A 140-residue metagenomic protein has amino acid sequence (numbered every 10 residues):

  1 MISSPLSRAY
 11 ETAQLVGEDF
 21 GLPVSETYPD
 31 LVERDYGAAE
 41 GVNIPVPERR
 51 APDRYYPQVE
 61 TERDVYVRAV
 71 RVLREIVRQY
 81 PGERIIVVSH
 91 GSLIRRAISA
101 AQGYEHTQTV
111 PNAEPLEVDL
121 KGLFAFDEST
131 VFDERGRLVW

Functional and structural regions predicted by a protein language model:
M1-P23, P57-Q58, R63: Active-site-proximal alpha-helix that buttresses catalytic centers in soluble enzyme cores
S3-S4, V67, V88-S89: Short beta-strand scaffold positions
R8-A9, V72, L93-I94: Alpha-helix capping/helix-boundary segments
L15, R96, A100: Active-site signature of alpha/beta-hydrolase-fold catalytic machinery across serine- and Asp/Cys-nucleophile hydrolases
L22, E26, E33-P45, S99-W140: Acidic, low-complexity terminal tails and accessory targeting/binding regions of phosphate-metabolizing enzymes
V46-D64: Short glycine/proline- and acidic residue-enriched helix-loop micro-motifs that form flexible lids or anion-recognition
I76-E83: Glycine-rich phosphate-binding loop signature in dinucleotide/nucleotide-binding domains
E83-G91: Generic beta-sheet signal
